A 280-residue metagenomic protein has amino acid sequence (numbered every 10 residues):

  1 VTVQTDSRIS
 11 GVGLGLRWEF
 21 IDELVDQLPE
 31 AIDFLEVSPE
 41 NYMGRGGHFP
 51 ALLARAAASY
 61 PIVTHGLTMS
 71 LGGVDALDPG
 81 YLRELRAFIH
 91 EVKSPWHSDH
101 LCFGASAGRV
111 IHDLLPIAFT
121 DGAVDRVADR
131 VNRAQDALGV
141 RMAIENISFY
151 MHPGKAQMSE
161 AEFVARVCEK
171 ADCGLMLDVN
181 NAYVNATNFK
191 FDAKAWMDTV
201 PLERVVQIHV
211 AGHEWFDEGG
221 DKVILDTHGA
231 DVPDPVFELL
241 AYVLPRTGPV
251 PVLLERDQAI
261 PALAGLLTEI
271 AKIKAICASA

Functional and structural regions predicted by a protein language model:
V1-A87: N-terminal pre-domain/capping segments
R17-E19, S38-Y42, L67-S70, L101-C102 (+4 more regions): Active-site beta-loop-alpha junctions enriched in small/polar residues
I21-D22, P39-F49, S70-G80, Y150-M158 (+3 more regions): Acidic-and-aromatic substrate-binding clefts and catalytic sites of carbohydrate-active enzymes
V25-E30, G47-T64, G80-P95, N132-A137 (+3 more regions): Acidic (Asp/Glu)-rich catalytic clusters
L35, H97, M142, D178 (+2 more regions): Conserved, mostly hydrophobic/aromatic
G46, A76, L114-T120, V124 (+1 more regions): Gly/Pro-rich active-site loop or hairpin
D78-L175: Active-site acidic/histidine proton-transfer and metal-coordination neighborhood in alpha/beta enzyme cores
L263-A280: C-terminal helical cap(s) of enzyme catalytic domains, especially alpha/beta-barrels
